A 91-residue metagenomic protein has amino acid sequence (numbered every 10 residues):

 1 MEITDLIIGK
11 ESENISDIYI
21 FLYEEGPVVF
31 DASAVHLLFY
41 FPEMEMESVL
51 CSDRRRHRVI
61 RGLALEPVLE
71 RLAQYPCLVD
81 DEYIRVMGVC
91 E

Functional and structural regions predicted by a protein language model:
M1-E91: Basic, polar low-complexity surface loops/patches
